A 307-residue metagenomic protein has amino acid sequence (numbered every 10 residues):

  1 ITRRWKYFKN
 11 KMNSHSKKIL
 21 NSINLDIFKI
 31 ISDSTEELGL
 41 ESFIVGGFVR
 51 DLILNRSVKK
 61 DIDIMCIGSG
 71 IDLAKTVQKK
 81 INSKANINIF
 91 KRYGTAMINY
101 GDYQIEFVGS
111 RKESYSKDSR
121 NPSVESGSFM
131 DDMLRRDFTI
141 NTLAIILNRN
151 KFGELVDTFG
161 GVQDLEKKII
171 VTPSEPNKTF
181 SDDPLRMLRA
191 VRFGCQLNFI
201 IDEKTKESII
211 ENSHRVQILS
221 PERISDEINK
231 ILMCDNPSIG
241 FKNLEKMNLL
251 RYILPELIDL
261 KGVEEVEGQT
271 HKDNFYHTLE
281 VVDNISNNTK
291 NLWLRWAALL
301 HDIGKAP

Functional and structural regions predicted by a protein language model:
R4-P307: Catalytic cores of the polymerase beta-like nucleotidyltransferase superfamily and closely associated nucleotide
